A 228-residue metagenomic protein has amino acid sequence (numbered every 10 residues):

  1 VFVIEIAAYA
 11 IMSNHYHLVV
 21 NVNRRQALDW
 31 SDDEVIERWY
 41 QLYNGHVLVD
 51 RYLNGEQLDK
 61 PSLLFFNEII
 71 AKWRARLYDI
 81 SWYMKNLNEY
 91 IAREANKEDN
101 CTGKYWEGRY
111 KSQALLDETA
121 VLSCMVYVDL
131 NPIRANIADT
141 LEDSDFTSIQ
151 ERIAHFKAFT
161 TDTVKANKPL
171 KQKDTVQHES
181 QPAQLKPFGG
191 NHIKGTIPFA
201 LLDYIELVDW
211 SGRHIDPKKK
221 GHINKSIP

Functional and structural regions predicted by a protein language model:
V1-P228: Short catalytic/metal-binding and nucleic-acid-binding patches
